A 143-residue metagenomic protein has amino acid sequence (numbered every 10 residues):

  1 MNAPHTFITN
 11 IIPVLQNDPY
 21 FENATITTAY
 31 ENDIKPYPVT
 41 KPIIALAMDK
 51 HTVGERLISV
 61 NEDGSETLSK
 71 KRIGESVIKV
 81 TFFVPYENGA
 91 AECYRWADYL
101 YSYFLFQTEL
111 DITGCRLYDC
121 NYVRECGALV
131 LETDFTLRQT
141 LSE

Functional and structural regions predicted by a protein language model:
M1-D63, A90-A91: Small/polar-rich, solvent-exposed N-terminal microdomains that initiate assembly or binding
A29-E31, D63-E66, C115-N121: Short structured motifs
K35-P38, L68-R72: Short, conserved, surface-exposed binding loops centered on an aromatic residue
G54, N88, L141-E143: Residue-level signal for secondary-structure boundary sites
S69-Y86, L129-L141: Oligomerization/assembly interface segments of phage tail-like spikes and tubes
F82-P85, E92-W96: Acidic, Ser/Thr- and Gly-enriched intrinsically disordered low-complexity segments
Y94-E143: Acidic-leaning, charged glycine-interspersed low-complexity segments
